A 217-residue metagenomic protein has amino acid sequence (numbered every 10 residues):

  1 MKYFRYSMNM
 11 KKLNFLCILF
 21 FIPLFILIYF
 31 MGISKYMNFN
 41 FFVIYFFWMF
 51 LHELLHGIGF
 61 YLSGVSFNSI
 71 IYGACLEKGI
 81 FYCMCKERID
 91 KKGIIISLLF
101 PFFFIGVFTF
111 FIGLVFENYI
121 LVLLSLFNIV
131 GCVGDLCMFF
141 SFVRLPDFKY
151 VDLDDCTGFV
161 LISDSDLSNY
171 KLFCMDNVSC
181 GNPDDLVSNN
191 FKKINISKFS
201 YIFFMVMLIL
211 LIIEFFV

Functional and structural regions predicted by a protein language model:
M1-M31, L76-D164: Metalloprotease/metallohydrolase-associated module, dominated by Zn2+-dependent proteases
I33-M49, D90, I94: Short pre-active-site segment immediately N-terminal to the catalytic Zn-binding motif
Y36, N40, I44, S66-G79: A glycine-rich, hydrophobic loop/mini-helix early in the fold
W48-Y61, P101: Active-site recognition of the HExxH zinc-binding catalytic motif
H56-S69, L145: Catalytic Zn2+-binding segment of zinc metalloproteases
C75-G93, L167-S168, F173-N189: Short membrane-interface loop/juxtamembrane segments of multi-pass integral membrane proteins
S188-I202: Juxtamembrane/start-of-transmembrane alpha-helix segments at the extracytoplasmic/lumenal side of membrane anchors
I209-V217: Juxtamembrane boundary at the C-terminal end of a transmembrane helix
